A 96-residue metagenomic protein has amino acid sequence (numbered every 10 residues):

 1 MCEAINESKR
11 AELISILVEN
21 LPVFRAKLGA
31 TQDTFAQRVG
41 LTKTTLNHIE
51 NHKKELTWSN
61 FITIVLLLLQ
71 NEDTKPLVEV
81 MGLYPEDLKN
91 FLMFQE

Functional and structural regions predicted by a protein language model:
M1-I5, V65, D87, F94: Surface-exposed, interaction-prone regions with an acidic/low-complexity signature
C2-L28: A short, Lys/Arg-rich alpha-helix, primarily the initiator
E19-F35, T63, Q95-E96: Short basic helix-loop element that most often maps to the first helix and adjoining turn of HTH DNA-binding modules
G29-H48: Short alpha-helical DNA-recognition segment
N51: Short, conserved catalytic or interaction motifs in soluble domains
T57-V80: DNA major-groove recognition helix of helix-turn-helix/homeodomain DNA-binding modules
D73-E96: Short, charged recognition helix plus adjacent turn of helix-turn-helix-like nucleic-acid-binding domains
